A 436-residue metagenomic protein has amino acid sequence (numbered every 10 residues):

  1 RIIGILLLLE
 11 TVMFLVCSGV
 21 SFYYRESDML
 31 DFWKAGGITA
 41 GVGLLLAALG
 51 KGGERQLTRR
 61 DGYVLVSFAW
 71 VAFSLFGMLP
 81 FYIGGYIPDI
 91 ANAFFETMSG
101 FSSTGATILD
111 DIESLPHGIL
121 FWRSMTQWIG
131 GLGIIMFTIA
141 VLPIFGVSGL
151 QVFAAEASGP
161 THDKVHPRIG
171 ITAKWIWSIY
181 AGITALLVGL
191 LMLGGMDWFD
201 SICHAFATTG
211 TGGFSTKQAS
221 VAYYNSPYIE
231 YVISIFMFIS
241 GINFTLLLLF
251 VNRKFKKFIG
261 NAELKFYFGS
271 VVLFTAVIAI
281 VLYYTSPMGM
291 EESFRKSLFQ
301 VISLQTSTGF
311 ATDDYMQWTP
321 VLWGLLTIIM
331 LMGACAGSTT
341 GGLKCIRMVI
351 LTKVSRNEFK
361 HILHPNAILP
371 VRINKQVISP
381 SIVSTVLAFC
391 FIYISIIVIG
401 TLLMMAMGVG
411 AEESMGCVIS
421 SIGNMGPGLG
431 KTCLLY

Functional and structural regions predicted by a protein language model:
R1-Y436: Membrane-proximal intracellular helices of multi-pass ion channels
